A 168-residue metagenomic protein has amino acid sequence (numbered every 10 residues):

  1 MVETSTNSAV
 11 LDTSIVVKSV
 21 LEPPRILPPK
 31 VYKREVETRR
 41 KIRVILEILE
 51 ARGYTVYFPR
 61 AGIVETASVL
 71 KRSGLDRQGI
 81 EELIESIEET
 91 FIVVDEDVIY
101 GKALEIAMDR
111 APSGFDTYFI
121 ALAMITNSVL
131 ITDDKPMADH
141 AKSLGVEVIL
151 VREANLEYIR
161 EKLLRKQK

Functional and structural regions predicted by a protein language model:
M1-F58, S73-Q78: Short, well-structured N-terminal submotif of metal-dependent ribonuclease cores
M1-S8, M124-I125, V129-K168: Acidic, PIN/NYN-like endoribonuclease modules and their adjacent C-terminal/linker elements
S8, R43-R110, A121, K142 (+1 more regions): PIN-domain endoribonuclease scaffold, especially VapC-family toxins
L11, Y57-F58, G114-T117, I131-T132: Short beta-strand scaffold positions
I15-V16, G62, I99, F119 (+1 more regions): Alpha-helix capping/helix-boundary segments
K18, S68, A138-D139: Alpha-helical elements of the RecA-like P-loop NTPase motor core of helicases
V31-V36, Q78-S86, D134-S143: Short alpha-helical "patches" and their helix-cap loops
A111-G114, N127: Helix-loop-beta junctions that constitute the ligand-sensing/allosteric loops of cytosolic regulatory sensor domains
